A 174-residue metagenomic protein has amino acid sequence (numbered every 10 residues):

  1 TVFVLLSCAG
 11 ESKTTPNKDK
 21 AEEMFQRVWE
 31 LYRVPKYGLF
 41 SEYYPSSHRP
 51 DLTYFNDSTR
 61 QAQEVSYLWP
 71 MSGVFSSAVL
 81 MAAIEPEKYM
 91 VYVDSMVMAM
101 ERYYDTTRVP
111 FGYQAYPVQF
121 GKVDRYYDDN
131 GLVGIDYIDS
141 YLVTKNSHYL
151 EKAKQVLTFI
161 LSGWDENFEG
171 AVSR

Functional and structural regions predicted by a protein language model:
T1-V2: Sec-dependent signal peptide recognition, specifically the positively charged N-region followed immediately by
L6-S7: C-terminal motif of bacterial Sec signal peptides marking the signal peptidase cleavage site
G10-F120, S147-G170: Low-complexity, Ser/Thr/Pro/Gly-enriched N-terminal "stalk/linker" regions
E64-M71, V123-T144: Aromatic-rich carbohydrate-recognition surfaces in CAZymes
V172-R174: Short, intrinsically disordered, charge-balanced linker/junction segments flanking boundaries in proteins
